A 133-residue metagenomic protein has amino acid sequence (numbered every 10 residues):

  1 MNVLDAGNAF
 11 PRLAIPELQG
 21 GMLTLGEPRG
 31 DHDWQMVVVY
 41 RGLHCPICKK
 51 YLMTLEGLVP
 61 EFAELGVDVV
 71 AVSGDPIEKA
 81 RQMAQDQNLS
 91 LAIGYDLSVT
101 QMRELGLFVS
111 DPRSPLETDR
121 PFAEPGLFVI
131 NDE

Functional and structural regions predicted by a protein language model:
M1-E133: Chalcogenol-based redox active-site neighborhoods
